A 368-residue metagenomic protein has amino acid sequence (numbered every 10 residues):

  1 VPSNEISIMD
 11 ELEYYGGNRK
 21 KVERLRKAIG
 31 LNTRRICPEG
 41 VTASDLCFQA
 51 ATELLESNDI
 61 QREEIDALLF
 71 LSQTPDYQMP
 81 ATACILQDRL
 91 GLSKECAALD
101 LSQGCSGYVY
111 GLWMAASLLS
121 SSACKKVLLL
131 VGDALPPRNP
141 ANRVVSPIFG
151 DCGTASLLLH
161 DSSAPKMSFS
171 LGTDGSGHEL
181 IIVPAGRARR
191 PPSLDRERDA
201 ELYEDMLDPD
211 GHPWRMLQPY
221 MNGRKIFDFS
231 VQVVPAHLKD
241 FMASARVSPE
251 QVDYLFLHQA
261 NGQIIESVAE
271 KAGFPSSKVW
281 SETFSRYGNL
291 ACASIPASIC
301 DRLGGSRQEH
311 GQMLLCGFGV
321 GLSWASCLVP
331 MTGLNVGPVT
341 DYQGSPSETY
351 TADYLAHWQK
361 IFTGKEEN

Functional and structural regions predicted by a protein language model:
V1-E39, R143-D228, Q232, A236 (+1 more regions): Condensing-enzyme catalytic core mediating Claisen C-C bond formation in acyl metabolism
N18-K27, Q78-G91, L130-A134, Y203-D210 (+1 more regions): Acidic-glycine-rich active-site phosphate/pyrophosphate-binding loop
L31-T33, E64-L69, D88-S102, R138-P140 (+1 more regions): Glycine/charged-rich beta-loop-alpha catalytic/anionic-binding loops adjacent to active sites
S44, F48-A51, T74-P75, S93-E95 (+4 more regions): Claisen-condensing/thiolase-fold acyl-transfer catalytic domains that form or cleave C-C bonds in fatty acid
E63-L71, S248-H258: Short glycine-rich phosphate-binding loop at a beta-alpha junction
L71, S102, V127-D133, L158 (+2 more regions): Short beta-strand segments
S122-T154: Flexible, glycine-rich active-site loops centered on histidine and acidic residues that chelate a metal or position
